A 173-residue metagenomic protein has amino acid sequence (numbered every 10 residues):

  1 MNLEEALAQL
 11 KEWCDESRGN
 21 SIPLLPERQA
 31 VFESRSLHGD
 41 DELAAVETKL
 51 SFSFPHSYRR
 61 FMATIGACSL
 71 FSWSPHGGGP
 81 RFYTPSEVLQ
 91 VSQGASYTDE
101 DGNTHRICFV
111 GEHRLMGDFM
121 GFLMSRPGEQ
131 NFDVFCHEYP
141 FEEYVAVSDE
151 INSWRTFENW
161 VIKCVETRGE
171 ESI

Functional and structural regions predicted by a protein language model:
M1-K49: Short, surface-exposed beta-strand/turn modules with glycine/proline-rich turns and flanking aromatic residues
A6, L10, V46, Y58 (+3 more regions): Generic structural signal of hydrophobic/aromatic residues within well-ordered alpha-helices of folded domains
E12, E16, N20, F52 (+2 more regions): A structural signal for alpha-helix termini and helix-coil/disorder junctions
L24-R28, R59, S74-G78: Short coil/turn segments at secondary-structure boundaries
R28-V31, L37-G39, L43-E47, P55 (+4 more regions): Sparse, context-dependent recognition of short Cys/His-centered cofactor- or disulfide-binding micro-motifs
G39-P75: Short, well-structured hydrophobic secondary-structure segments
G66-I173: Long, low-complexity, intrinsically disordered segments enriched in glycines and aromatic residues
